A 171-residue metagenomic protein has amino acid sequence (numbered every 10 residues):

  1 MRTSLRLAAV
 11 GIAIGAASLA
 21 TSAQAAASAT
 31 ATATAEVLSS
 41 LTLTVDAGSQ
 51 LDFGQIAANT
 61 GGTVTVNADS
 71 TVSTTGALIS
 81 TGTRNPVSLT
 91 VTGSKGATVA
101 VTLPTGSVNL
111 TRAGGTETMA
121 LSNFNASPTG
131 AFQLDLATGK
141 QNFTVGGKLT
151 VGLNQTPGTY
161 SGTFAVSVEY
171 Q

Functional and structural regions predicted by a protein language model:
M1-V10: Bacterial N-terminal signal peptides that target proteins for export
V10-I14, F53: Single-pass alpha-helical transmembrane signal-anchor segments
I14-Q24: C-terminal segment of classical bacterial N-terminal signal peptides
Q24-L103, S107-N109, Q133-Q171: N-terminal small/polar-rich segments of proteins
T75, A113-T116: Solvent-exposed, low-complexity segments and loops of surface/extracellular structural proteins
G115-T118, N123-L134: Extracellular beta-sheet repeat scaffolds used for adhesion and glycan interaction
